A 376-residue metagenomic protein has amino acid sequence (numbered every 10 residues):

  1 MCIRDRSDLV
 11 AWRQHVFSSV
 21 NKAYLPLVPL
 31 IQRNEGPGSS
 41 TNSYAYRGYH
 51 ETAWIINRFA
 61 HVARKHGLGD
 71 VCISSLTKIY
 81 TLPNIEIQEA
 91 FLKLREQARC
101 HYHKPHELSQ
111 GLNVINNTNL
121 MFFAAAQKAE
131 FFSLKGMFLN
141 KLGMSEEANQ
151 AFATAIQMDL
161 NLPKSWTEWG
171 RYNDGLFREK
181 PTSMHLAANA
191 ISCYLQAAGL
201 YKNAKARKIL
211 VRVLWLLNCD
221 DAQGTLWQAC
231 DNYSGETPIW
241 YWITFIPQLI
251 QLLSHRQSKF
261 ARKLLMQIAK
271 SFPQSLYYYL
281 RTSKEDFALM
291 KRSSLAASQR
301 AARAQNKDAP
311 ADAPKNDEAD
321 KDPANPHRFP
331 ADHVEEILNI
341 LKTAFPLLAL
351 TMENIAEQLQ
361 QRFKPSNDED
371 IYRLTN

Functional and structural regions predicted by a protein language model:
M1-I3: Short, small-residue-biased leader/transition segments that mark boundaries at the very start of proteins
N42-G48, K78-I87, N117-A125, T154-L160 (+5 more regions): Solenoid-like repeat scaffolds
R58, L94-A98, S133-L134, E168 (+3 more regions): "A position-specific structural signal for the A-helix of alpha-solenoid helical repeats
F59, K65-H66, I85-Q88, K141 (+4 more regions): Conserved, structured core domains in eukaryotic proteins
K93, F131, S165, A206-I209: TPR alpha-solenoid repeat register
